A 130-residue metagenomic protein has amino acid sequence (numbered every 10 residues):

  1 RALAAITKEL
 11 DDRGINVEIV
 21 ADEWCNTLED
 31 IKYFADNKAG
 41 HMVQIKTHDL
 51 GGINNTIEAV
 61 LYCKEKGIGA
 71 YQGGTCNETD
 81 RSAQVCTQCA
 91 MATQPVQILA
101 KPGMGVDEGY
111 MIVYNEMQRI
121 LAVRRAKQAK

Functional and structural regions predicted by a protein language model:
R1-C89, L99-A100, V106-E116: Catalytic core of soluble alpha/beta enzymes
Q94-G105, R119-R124: C-terminal functional extensions of proteins
E108-K130: Structural signal for terminal/edge beta-strands and the immediately following C-terminal loop/tail that closes
